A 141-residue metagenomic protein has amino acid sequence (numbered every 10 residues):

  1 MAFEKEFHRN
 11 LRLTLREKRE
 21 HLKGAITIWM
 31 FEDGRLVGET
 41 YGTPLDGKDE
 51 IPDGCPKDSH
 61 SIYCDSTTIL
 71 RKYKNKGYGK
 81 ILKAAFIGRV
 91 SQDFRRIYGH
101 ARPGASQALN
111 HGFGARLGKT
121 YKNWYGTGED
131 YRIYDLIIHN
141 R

Functional and structural regions predicted by a protein language model:
K5-D33, G47: Active-site rim helix/loop that mediates acceptor-substrate recognition in acyltransferases
G34-G38: Glycine-rich acetyl-CoA-binding "A-motif" of GNAT/NAT acetyltransferases
E39-S66, K74, W124-G128: Conserved acyl-donor/pantetheine-binding loop and adjacent beta-alpha core of acyl/acetyltransferases and related
D65, L70, R102: Residue-level recognition of the GNAT/N-acetyltransferase active site
I69, N75-G88: Conserved acetyl-CoA-binding loop-helix of GNAT-fold acetyltransferases
I97-H111, N123-G126: Conserved beta-strand-loop-alpha-helix junction that forms the acyl-donor binding cleft
N123-R141: C-terminal "cap" of GNAT-fold acetyltransferases
